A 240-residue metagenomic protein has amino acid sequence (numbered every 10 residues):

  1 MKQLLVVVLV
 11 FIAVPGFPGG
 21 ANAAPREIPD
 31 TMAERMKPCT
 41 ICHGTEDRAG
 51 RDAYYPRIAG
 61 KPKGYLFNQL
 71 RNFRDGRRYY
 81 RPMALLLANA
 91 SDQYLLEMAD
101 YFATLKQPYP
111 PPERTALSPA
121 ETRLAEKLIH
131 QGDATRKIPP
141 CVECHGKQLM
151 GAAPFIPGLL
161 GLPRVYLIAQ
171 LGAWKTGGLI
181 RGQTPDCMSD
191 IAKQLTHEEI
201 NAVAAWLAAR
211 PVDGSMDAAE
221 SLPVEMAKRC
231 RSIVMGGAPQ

Functional and structural regions predicted by a protein language model:
M1-L4: Positively charged n-region of N-terminal signal peptides that target proteins for export
V6-G16: Bacterial N-terminal signal peptides
F17-M36, E46-Y54, K106-T135, A219 (+1 more regions): Electrostatic cytochrome c docking/interface patches
P29-M32, D47-D75, A84-A90, V142 (+2 more regions): Gly/Gly-Pro-rich "capping" loops immediately C-terminal to redox-active cysteine motifs in periplasmic/lumenal
K37-T45, M98, I138-Q148, V203: The canonical Cys-X-X-Cys-His
T45, L86, T184-P185, I200-N201: Residue-level hotspots at or immediately adjacent to binding/recognition sites across diverse folds
D52, P56-R57, K63, F67-E126: Acidic (E/D-rich), amphipathic helical modules within compact regulatory domains
A88-P112, I191-P223, G236: C-terminal capping alpha-helices of c-type cytochrome domains
